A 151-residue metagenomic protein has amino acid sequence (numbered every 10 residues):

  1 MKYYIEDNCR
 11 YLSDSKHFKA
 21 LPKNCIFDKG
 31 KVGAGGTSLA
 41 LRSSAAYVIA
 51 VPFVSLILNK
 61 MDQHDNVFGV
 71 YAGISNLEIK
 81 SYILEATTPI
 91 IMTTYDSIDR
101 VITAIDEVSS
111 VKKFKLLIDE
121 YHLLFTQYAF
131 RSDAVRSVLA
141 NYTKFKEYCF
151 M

Functional and structural regions predicted by a protein language model:
M1-K23: Pre-Walker A adenine-sensing motif
S15-K19, T37-L41, I105-D106, V135-T143: Short amphipathic alpha-helical segments and helix-helix/interface helices
P22-C25, R42-V48, D62-V67, T87-T88 (+2 more regions): Short glycine/proline-enriched coil/turn segments at helix->beta-strand junctions
D28: Hydrophobic anchor at the beta1->P-loop junction of P-loop NTPases
V32, T37-G73, D96: Conserved Walker A/P-loop ATP-binding site and its immediately adjacent core in helicase/helicase-like ATPase domains
I49, I91-T93, L116: Hydrophobic positions in the central parallel beta-sheet of the AAA+
V54, H64-E107: Inter-Walker segment of RecA-like/P-loop motor cores
Y95-I98, D106-C149: SF2 helicase catalytic motif II
